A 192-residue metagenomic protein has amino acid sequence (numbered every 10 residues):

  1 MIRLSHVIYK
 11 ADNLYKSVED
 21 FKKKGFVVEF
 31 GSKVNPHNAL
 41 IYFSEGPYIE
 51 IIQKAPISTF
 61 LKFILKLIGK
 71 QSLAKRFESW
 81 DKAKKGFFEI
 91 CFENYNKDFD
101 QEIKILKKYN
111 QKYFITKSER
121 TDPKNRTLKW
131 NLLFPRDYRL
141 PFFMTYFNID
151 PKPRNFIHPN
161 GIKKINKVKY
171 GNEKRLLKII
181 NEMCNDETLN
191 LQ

Functional and structural regions predicted by a protein language model:
M1, K33-V34, A83, R136-D137: A short catalytic or substrate-binding loop motif that flags glycine-/basic-rich loops and adjacent residues that bind
R3-N13, A39-S44, L61-L106, I162-R175 (+1 more regions): Vicinal oxygen chelate
L4-I8, L14-E19, Q53-T59, W80 (+2 more regions): Generic detector of short, locally flexible boundary/turn motifs and exposed helical patches
Y9, K22-K24, K33, K70-K75 (+2 more regions): Short amphipathic alpha-helical surface micro-motifs
L14-V27, E102-Y109, K174-M183: Amphipathic alpha-helical segments
Y15-E19, F60, F142, K152-P153 (+1 more regions): Phosphate-end processing signature that detects enzymes handling 5′-triphosphorylated RNA and polyphosphate
V18-Q71: Glycine/small-residue-rich interface belts in oligomeric ring/scaffold proteins and their assembly partners
F30, L40-A55, E89-K167, N181-Q192: Vicinal oxygen chelate
